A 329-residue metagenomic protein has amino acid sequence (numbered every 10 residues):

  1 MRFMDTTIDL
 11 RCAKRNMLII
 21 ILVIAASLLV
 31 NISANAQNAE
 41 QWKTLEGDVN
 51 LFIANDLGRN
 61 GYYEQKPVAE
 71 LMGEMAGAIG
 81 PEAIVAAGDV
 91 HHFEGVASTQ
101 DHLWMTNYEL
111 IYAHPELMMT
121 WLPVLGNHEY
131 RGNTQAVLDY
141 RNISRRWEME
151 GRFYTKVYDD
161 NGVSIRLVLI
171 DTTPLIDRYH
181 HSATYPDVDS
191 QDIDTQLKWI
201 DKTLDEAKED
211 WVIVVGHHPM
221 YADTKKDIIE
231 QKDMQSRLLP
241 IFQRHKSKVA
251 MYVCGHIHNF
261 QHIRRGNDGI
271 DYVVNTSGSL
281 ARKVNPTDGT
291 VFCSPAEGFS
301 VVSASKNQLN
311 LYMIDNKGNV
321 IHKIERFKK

Functional and structural regions predicted by a protein language model:
M1-K14: N-terminal secretory signal peptides that target proteins for export/translocation
I19-L29: Bacterial N-terminal signal peptides
A34-H102, D223: N-terminal active-site segment of His-dependent metallophosphoesterases
K43-L45, N50, H92-W211, D227-M251 (+2 more regions): Extended active-site neighborhood of metal-dependent phosphoesterases/phosphodiesterases
I53, A86, R265, A304-L309 (+2 more regions): Generic beta-strand structural signal
N55-D56, G88-D89, I170, G216 (+1 more regions): Active-site flanking residues adjacent to catalytic metal/cofactor-binding acidic residues
I84, V212-V214, Y252: Receiver (REC) domain switch-region micro-motif
G318-I321: Residue-level signal for glycine
